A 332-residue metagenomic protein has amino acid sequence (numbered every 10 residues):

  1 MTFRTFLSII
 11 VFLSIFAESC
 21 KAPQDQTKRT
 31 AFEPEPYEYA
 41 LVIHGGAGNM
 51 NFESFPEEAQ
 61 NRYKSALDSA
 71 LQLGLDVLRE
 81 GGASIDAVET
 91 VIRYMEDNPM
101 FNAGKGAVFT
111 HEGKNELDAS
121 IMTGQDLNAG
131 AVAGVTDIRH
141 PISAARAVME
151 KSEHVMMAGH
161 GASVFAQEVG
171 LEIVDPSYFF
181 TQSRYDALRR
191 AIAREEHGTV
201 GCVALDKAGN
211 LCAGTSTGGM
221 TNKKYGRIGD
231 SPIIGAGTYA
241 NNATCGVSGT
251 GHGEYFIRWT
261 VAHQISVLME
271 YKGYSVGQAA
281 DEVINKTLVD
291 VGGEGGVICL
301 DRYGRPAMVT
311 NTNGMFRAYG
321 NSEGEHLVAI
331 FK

Functional and structural regions predicted by a protein language model:
M1-F32: Bacterial Sec-dependent N-terminal signal peptides
K21-K332: Alpha/propeptide regions of enzymes that mature by internal proteolysis
